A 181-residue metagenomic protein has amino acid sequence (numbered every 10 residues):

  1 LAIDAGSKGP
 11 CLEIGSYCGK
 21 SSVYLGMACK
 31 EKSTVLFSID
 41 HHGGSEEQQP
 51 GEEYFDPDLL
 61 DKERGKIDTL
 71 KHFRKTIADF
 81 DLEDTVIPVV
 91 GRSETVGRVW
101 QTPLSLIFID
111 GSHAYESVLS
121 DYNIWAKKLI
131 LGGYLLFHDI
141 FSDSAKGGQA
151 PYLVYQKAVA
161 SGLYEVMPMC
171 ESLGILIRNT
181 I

Functional and structural regions predicted by a protein language model:
L1-I181: S-adenosylmethionine/decaboxylated-SAM
